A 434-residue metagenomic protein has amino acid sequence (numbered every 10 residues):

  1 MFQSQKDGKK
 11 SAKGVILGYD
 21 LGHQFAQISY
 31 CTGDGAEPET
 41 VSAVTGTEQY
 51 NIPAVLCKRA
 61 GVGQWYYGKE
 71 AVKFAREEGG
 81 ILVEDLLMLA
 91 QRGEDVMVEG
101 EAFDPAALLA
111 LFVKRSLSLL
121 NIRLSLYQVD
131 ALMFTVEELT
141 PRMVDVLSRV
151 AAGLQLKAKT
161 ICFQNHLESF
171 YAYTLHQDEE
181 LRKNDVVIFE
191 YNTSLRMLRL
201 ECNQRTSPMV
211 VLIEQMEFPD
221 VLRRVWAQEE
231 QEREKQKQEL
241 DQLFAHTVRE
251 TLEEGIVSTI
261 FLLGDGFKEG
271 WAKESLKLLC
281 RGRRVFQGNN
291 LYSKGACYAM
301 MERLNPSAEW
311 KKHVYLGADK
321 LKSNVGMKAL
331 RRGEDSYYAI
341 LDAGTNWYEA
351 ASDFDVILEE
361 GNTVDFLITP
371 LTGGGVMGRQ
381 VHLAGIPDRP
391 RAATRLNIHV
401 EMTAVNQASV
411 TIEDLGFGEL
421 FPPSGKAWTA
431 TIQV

Functional and structural regions predicted by a protein language model:
M1-D95, A152, T160-C162, S169 (+2 more regions): Early-domain small/polar-rich strand-loop-helix modules and first-structured segments of the mature chain
M1-G14, L156-I188, L291-E309, P390: Conserved phosphate-binding catalytic cores of ATP/NTP-utilizing and phosphoryl-transfer enzymes
S11-A12, Y19-F25, E180-R196, E201-N203 (+3 more regions): A short acidic Gly-Thr/Ser loop motif
S42-M133, E217-A245, E250: Conserved phosphate-binding loops in N-terminal lobes of ATP-dependent enzymes of the actin/Hsp70/sugar-kinase
A107-L175, N289: Active-site neighborhood for divalent-cation/phosphate handling
L132-V144, T247-L276, G288: Glycine-rich phosphate-binding loops at beta-strand->alpha-helix junctions
R142, R149-Q242: Small-residue (GG/TT-enriched) beta-loop-alpha framework at ligand/catalytic clefts
Y298-G385, R395: Acidic, glycine/GT-rich loop-and beta-edge segments that sit at the periphery of enzyme/chaperone cores
